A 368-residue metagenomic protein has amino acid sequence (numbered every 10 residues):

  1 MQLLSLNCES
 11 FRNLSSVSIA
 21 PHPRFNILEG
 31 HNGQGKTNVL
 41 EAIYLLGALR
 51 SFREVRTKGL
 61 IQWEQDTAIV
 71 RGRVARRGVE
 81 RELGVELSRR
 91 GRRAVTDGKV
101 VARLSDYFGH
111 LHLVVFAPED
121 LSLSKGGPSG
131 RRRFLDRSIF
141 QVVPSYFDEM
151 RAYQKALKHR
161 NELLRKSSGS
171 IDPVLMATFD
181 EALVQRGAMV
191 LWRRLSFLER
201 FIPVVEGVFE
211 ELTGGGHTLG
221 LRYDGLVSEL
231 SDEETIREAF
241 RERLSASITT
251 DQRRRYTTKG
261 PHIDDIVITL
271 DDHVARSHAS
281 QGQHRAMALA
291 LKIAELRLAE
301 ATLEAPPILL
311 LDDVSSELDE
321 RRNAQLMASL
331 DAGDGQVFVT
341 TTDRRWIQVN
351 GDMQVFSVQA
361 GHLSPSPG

Functional and structural regions predicted by a protein language model:
M1-H31, S170-I308, E317-R321, Q325-Q336 (+2 more regions): Conserved NTPase motor "head" modules and their coupling/switch loops across ABC/AAA+ ATPases, GTPases, and GHKL ATPases
G35-K36: Conserved lysine of the Walker
Y44-G130, F134-Y146, I202-G207, R243-T249: Nucleotide-state sensing region of NTPase/ATPase domains
S122-L123, S129-A177, E181-V184: Long, charged N-terminal accessory/stalk domains
R137, R345-V358: Short regulatory helix/loop adjacent to the ATP-binding pocket of P-loop NTPases
D312-V314: Walker B catalytic acidic pair
T340-T342: H-loop/switch region of ABC-family ATPase nucleotide-binding domains
